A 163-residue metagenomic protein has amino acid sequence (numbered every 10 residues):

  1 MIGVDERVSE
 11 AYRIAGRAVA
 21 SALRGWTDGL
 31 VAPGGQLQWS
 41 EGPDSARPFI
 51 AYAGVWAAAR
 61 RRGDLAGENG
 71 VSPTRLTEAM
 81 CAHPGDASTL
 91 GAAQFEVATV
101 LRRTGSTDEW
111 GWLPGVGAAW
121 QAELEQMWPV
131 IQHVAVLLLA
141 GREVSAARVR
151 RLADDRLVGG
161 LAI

Functional and structural regions predicted by a protein language model:
M1-I163: Soluble catalytic regions of large protease machineries
